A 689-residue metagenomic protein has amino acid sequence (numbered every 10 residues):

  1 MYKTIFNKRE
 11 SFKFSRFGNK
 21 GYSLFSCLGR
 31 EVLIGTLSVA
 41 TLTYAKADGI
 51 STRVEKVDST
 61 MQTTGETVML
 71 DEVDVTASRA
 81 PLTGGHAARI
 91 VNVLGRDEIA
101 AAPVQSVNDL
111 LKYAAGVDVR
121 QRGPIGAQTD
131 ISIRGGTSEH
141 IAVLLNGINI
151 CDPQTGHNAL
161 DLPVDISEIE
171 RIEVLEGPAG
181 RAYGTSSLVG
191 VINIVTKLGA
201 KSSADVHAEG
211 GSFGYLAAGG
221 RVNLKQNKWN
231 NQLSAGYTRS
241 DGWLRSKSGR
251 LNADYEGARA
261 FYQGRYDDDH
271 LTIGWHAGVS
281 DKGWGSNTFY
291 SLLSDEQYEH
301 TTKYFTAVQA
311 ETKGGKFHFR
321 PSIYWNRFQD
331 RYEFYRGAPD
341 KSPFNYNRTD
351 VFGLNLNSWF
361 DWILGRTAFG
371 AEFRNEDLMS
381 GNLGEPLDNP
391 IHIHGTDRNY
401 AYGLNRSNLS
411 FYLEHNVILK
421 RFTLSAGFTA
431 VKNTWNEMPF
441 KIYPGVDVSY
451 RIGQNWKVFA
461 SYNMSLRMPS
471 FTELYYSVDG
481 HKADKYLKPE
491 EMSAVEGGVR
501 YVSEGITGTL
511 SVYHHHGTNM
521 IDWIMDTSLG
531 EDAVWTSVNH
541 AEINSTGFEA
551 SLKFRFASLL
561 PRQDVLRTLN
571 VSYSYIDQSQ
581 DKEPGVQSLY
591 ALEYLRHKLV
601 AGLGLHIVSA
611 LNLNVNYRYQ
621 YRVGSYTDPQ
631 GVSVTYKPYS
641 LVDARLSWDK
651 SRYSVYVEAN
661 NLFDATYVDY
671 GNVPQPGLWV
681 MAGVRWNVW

Functional and structural regions predicted by a protein language model:
G49-A100, N108, S138, K313: Short, acidic, small-residue-rich periplasmic hinge/interaction motif at the N-terminus of Gram-negative outer-membrane
R53, S240-K247, L251-G257, L271-R320 (+2 more regions): Flexible loop and strand-edge segments within Gram-negative outer membrane beta-barrel domains
N108, K112-I148, D152, E170: Extracytoplasmic beta-strand/coil segments of soluble accessory domains associated with Gram-negative outer-membrane
D130, N149-E176: Short acidic/polar hinge/loop motifs at secondary-structure boundaries that mediate gating or recognition
V164-D205, F554-R555, L560: A beta-strand signature from Gram-negative outer-membrane beta-barrel systems, especially the internal plug domain
V191, T196-L224, A235, R250-D254 (+1 more regions): Short strand-turn segments of transmembrane beta-barrel domains in outer membranes, especially the first one or two
S291-G314, N347-T349, L404, E437 (+4 more regions): Outer-membrane beta-barrel signature, preferentially recognizing the C-terminal barrel domain of Gram-negative
I418-T423, H514-H516, V538-T627, R685-N687: Gram-negative outer-membrane beta-barrel transporters
